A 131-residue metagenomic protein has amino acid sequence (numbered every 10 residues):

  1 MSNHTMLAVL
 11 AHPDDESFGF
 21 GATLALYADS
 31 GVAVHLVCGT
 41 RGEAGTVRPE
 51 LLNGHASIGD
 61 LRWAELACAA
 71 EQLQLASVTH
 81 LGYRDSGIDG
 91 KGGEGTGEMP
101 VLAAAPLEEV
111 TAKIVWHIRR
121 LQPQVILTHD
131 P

Functional and structural regions predicted by a protein language model:
M1-R120: Active-site rim/loop-helix segments in enzyme catalytic domains that contact anionic ligands
R119, P123-P131: Extended, charged catalytic domains and RNA/DNA-binding interfaces, predominantly in divalent-metal-using enzymes
